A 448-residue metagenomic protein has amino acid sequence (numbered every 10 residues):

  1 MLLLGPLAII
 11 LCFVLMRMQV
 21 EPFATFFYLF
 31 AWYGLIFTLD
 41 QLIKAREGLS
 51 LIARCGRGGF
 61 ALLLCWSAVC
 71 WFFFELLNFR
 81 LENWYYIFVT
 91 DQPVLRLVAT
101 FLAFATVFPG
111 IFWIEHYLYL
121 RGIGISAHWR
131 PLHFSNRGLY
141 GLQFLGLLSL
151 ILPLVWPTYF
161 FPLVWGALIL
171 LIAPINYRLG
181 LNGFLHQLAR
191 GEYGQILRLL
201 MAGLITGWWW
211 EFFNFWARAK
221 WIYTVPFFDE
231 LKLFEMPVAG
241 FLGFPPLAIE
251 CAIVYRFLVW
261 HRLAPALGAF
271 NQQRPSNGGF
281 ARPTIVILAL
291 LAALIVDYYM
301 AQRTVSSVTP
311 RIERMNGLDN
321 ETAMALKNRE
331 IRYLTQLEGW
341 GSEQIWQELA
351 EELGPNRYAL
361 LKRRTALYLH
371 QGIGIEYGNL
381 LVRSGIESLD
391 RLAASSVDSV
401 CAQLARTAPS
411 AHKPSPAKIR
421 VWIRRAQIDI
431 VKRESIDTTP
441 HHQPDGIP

Functional and structural regions predicted by a protein language model:
M1-G317, M324, R332, E387 (+3 more regions): Aromatic-rich, lipid-facing transmembrane alpha helices and their immediate juxtamembrane interface loops in integral
A301-R329, Y333-P448: C-terminal extensions
